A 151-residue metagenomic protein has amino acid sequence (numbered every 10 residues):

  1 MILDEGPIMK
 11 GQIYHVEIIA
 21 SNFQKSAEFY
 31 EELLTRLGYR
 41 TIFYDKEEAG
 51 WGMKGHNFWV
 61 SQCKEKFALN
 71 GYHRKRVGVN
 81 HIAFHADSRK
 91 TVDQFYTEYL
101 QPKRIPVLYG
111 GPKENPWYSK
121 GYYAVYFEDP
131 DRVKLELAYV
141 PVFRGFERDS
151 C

Functional and structural regions predicted by a protein language model:
I2-A27, I82, P141-C151: N-terminal beta-strand motif that seeds the catalytic metal site of vicinal oxygen chelate
I2-E5, K66-Y72: Short beta-strand/turn micro-motifs at beta-sheet edges
G6-P7, L37-K46, Q62, D87-K90 (+3 more regions): Long, contiguous binding/interaction regions
K10-Q12, K75-V79, S119: Short glycine-enriched loop/turn motifs at secondary-structure junctions
E17-K64: Core segments of cupin and vicinal oxygen chelate
A20-K25, A83-P130: Vicinal oxygen chelate
G55, P130-R132: Glycine-centered tight beta-turn/hairpin loop motif at sheet-sheet or coil-to-beta transitions
A68-T91: Helix-adjacent hinge/juxtasegments
